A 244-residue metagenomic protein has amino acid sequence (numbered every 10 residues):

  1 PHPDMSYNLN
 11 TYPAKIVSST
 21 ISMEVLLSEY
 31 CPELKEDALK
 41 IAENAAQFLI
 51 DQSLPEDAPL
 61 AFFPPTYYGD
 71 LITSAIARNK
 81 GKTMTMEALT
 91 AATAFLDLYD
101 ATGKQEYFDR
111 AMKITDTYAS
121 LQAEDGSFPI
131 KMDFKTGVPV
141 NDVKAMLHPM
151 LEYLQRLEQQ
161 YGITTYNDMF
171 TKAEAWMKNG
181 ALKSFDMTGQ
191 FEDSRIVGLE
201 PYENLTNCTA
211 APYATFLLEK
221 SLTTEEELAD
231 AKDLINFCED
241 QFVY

Functional and structural regions predicted by a protein language model:
P1-Y244: Glycan-recognition and catalytic cores of secretory/periplasmic carbohydrate-active enzymes
